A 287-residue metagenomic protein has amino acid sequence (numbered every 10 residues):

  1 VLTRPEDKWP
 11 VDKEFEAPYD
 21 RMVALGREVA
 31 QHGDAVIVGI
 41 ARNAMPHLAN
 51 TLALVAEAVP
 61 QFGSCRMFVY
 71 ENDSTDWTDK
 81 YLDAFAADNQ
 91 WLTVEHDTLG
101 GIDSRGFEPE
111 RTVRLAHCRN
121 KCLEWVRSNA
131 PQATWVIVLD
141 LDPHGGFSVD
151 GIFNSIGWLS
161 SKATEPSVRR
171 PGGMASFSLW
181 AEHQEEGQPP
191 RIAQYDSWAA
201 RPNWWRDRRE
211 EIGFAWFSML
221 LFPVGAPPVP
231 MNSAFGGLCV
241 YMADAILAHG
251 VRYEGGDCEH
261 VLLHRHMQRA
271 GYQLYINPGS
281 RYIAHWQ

Functional and structural regions predicted by a protein language model:
V1-E57: N-proximal low-complexity "stem/linker" segments adjacent to membrane-targeting elements
L2-W9, M219-Q287: C-terminal catalytic/acceptor-binding lobe
D34-I37, R66, L262: Cell-envelope/extracellular polymer assembly enzymes that use nucleotide-activated donors
L52, T75-D83, V261: Short, surface-exposed alpha-helical segments at coil->helix boundaries
G63-T75, H96-D97: Short beta-strand/loop segment that forms part of the nucleotide-sugar
W77-A133: Active-site-proximal specificity loops/subdomain of glycosyltransferases
A130-G146: Short beta-strand-to-loop acidic/aromatic patch adjacent to the donor-nucleotide binding site
P143-A243, L247-R252: Conserved catalytic core of nucleotide-sugar-dependent glycosyltransferases
